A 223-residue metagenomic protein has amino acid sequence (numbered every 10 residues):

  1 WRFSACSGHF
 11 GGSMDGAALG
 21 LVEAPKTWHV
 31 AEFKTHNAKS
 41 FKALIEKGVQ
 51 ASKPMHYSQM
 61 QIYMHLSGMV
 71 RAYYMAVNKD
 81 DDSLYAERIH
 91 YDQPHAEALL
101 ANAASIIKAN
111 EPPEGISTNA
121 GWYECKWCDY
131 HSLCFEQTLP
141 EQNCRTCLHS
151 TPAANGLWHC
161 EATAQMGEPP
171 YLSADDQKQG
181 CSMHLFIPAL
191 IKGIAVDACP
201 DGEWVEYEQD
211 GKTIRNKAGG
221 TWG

Functional and structural regions predicted by a protein language model:
W1-H9, D15: A short acidic/basic microdomain associated with nuclease active sites
S7-H9, K26, Q165: Glycine-centered tight beta-turn/hairpin loop motif at sheet-sheet or coil-to-beta transitions
G12-K47, Y63: Conserved catalytic cores of phosphodiester-cleaving nucleases, focusing on short active-site segments
A43-Y57, I62-G167, D175-G223: Metal-dependent nuclease catalytic regions and adjoining charged, substrate-binding loops involved in nucleic-acid end
